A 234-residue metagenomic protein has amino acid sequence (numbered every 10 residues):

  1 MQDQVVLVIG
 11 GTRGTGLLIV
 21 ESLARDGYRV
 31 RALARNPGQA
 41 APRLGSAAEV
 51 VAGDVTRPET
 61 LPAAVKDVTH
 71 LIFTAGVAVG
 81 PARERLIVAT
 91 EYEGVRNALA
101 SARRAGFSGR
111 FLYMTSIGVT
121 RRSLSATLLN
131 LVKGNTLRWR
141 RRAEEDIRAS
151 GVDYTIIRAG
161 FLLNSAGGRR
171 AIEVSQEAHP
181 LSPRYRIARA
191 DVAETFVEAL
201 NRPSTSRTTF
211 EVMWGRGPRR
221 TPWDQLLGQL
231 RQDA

Functional and structural regions predicted by a protein language model:
Q2-D3, S108: Phosphate-coordination loops involved in phosphoryl transfer and adenosine-cofactor binding
Q4-D26: N-terminal Rossmann NAD(P)H-binding glycine-rich loop of SDR-like oxidoreductase domains
L7, G11, A32-A105, N201-S204: NAD(P)H-binding glycine-rich loop region in Rossmannoid oxidoreductase-like domains and their noncatalytic homologs
G10, A34, T115, M213-W214: Short beta-strand/turn micro-motifs composed of small residues that flank or help shape donor/cofactor-binding pockets
G11, N164-A234: Active-site-lining helix/loop region of Rossmann-like oxidoreductase modules
E21-R25, A100, R104, A149 (+1 more regions): Short, well-ordered alpha-helices that flank and scaffold nucleotide-derived cofactor binding pockets
V77-V174, A178: Glycine-/Pro-rich loop/turn segments that contact NAD(P) or position catalytic residues in Rossmann-like domains
